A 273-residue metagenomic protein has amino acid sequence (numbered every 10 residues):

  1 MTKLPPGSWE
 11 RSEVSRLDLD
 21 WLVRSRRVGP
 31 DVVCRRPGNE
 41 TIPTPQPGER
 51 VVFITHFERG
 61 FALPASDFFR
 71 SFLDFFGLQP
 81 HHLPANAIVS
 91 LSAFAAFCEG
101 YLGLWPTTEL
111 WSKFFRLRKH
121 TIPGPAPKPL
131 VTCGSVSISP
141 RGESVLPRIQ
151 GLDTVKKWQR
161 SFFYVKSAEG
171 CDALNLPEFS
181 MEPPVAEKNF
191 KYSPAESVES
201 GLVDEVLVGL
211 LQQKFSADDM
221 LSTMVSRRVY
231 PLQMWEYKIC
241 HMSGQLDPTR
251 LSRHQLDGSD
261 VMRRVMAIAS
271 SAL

Functional and structural regions predicted by a protein language model:
M1-L273: Residue-register detector that marks a fixed positional context within folded domains
